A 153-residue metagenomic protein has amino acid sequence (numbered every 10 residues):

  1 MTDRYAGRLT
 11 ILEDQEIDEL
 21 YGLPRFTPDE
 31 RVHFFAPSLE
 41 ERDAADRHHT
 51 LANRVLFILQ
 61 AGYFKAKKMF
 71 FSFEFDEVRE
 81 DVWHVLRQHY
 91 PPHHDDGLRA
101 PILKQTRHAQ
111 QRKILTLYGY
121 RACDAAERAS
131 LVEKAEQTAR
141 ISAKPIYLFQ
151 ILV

Functional and structural regions predicted by a protein language model:
T2-V153: Long amphipathic alpha-helical coiled-coil/heptad-repeat bundle
